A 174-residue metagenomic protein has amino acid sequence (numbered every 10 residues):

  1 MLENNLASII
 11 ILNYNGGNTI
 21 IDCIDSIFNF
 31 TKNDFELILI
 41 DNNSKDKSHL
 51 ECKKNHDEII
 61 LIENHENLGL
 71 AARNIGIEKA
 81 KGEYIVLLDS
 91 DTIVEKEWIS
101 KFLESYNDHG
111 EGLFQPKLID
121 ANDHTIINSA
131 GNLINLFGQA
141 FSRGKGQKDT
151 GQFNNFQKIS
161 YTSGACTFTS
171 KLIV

Functional and structural regions predicted by a protein language model:
N5-S8, E36: Cell-envelope/extracellular polymer assembly enzymes that use nucleotide-activated donors
I24-D25, H49-L50, N74, G82 (+1 more regions): Short alpha-helix within the catalytic core of nucleotide-sugar-dependent glycosyltransferases
S26, D41-L50, E66: A conserved acidic beta->alpha catalytic loop
S26-D34: Short, acidic, metal-binding catalytic loop of nucleotide-sugar glycosyltransferases
N64-A80, S90: Glycine-rich, basic loop-to-helix element that forms the pyrophosphate-binding segment of sugar-nucleotide handling
I85: Short aromatic/hydrophobic "clamp" motif used to bind/position activated sugar donors
K96-Q139: Conserved donor NDP-sugar-binding/catalytic core segment of glycosyltransferases
I127, Q139-F141, Q147-L172: A recurrent flexible, glycine/aromatic-enriched loop bordering the glycosyltransferase active site that acts as
